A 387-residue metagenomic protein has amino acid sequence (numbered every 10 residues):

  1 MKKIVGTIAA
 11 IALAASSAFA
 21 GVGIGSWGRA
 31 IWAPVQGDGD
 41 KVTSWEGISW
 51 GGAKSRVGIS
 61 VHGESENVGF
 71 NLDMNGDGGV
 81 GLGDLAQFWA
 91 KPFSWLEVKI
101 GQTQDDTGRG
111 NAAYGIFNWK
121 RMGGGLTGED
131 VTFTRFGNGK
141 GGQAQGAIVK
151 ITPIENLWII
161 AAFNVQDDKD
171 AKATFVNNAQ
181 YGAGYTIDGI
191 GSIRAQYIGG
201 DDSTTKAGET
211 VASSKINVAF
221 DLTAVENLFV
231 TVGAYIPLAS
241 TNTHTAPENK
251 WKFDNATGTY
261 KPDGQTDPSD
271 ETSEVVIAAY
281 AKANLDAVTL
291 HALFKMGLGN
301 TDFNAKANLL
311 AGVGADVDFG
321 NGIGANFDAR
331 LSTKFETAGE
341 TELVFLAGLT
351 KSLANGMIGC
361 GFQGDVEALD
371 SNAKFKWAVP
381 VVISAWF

Functional and structural regions predicted by a protein language model:
M1-G25, A246-S269: Cleavable N-terminal export/targeting peptides
V22-I31, E46-K169, F175-A195: Outer membrane beta-barrel
A30-Q36, G63-N67, M74-G78, Q102-D106 (+13 more regions): Transmembrane beta-strands of outer-membrane beta-barrel pores
D38, G110-Y114, H244-A246, N304: Outer-membrane beta-barrel and related beta-rich outer-membrane complex signature in Gram-negative bacteria
I48-K54, G79-G83, N138-G142, K172-N178 (+5 more regions): Transmembrane beta-barrel outer-membrane domains
G58-S60, Q87-W89, G146-T152, G182-G184 (+5 more regions): Outer-membrane beta-barrel architecture
N156, Y185-T341: Detector for outer-membrane/organellar transmembrane beta-barrel domains, recognizing the amphipathic beta-strand
K374-F387: Outer-membrane beta-barrel "beta-signal"
